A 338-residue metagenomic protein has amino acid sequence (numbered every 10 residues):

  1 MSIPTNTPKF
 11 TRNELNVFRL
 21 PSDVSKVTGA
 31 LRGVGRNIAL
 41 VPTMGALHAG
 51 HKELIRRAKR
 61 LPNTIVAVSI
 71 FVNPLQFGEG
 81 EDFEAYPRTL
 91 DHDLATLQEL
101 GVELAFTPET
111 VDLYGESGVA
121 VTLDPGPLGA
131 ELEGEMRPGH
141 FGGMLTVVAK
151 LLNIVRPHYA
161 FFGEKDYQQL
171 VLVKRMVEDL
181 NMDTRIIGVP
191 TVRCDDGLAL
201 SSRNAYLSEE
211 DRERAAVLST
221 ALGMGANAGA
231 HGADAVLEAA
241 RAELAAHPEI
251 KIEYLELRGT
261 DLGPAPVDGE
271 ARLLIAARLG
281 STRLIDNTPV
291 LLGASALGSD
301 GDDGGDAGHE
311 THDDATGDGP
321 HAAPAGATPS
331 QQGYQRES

Functional and structural regions predicted by a protein language model:
S2-E249, L257-R258, S281, T288 (+2 more regions): Nucleotidyltransferase catalytic core that binds NTPs
I38, R272-L274: Ordered hydrophobic segments in well-structured contexts
D261: Basic, glycine-rich polyanion-binding accessory segments appended to enzymes
P266-A271: A short, glycine/Asx- and small/polar-enriched loop/turn that sits immediately N-terminal to a beta-strand
L274-L279, T288-L291: Short beta-strand elements
S299-P324, P329: Asp/Glu-rich intrinsically disordered low-complexity tracts
